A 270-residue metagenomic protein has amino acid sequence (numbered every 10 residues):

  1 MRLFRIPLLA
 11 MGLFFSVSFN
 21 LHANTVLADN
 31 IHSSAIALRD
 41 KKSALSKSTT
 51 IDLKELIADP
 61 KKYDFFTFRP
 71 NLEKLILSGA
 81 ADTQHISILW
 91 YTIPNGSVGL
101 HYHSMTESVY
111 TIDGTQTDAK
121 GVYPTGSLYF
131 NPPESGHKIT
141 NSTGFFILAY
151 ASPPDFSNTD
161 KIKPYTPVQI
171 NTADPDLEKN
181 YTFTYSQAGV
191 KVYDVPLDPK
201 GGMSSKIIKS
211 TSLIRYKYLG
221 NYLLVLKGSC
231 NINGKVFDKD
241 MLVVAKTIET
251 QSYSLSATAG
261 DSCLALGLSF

Functional and structural regions predicted by a protein language model:
M1-T25: Classical Sec-dependent N-terminal signal peptides that target proteins to the secretory pathway
N24-Q84, F156-S204: A short, N-terminal "cap"/entry segment at the start of jelly-roll beta-barrel domains of the cupin/DSBH fold
E55-T125, P132-S135: Ordered, small/hydrophobic-rich secondary-structure cores
I88-W90, V98-H103, K120-G121, T140-N141 (+4 more regions): Short histidine-centered beta-strand/loop micro-motifs that create catalytic or ligand/metal-coordination sites
I93-N95, G126, E134, K200 (+4 more regions): Tight coil/turn sites that cap or link beta-strands
I93-P94, H103-D118, T211-N233: Glycine- and acidic-residue-biased ligand/ion/polar-headgroup-sensing regions
T117-H137, I232-Q251: Short acidic-glycine-tyrosine-enriched beta hairpin
T143-K161, T258-F270: A short hydrophobic beta-strand segment most commonly corresponding to one strand of the jelly-roll/cupin
